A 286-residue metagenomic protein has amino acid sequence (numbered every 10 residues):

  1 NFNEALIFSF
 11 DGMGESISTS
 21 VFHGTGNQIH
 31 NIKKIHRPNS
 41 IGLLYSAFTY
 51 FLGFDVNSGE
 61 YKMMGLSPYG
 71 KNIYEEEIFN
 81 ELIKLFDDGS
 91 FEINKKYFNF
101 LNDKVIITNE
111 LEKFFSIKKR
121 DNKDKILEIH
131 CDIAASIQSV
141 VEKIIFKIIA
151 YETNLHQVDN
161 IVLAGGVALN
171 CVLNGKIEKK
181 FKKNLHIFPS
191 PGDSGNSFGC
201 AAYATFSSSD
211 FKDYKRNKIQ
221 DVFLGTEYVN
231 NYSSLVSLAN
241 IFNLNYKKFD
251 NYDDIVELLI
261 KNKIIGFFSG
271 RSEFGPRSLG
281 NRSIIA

Functional and structural regions predicted by a protein language model:
N1-A286: Short acidic/glycine-rich loops and adjacent helix/strand connectors that line catalytic pockets where negatively
